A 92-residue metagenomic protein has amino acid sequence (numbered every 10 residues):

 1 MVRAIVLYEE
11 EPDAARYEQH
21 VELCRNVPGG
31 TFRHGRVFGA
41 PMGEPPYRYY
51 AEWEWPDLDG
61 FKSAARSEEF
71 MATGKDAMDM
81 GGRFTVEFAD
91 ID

Functional and structural regions predicted by a protein language model:
M1-E68, E87-D92: Short S/T/G/P-rich N-terminal loop/turn motif that feeds into the first structured element of a domain
F70-D79, F84, A89: Outer-membrane beta-barrel domain signature
